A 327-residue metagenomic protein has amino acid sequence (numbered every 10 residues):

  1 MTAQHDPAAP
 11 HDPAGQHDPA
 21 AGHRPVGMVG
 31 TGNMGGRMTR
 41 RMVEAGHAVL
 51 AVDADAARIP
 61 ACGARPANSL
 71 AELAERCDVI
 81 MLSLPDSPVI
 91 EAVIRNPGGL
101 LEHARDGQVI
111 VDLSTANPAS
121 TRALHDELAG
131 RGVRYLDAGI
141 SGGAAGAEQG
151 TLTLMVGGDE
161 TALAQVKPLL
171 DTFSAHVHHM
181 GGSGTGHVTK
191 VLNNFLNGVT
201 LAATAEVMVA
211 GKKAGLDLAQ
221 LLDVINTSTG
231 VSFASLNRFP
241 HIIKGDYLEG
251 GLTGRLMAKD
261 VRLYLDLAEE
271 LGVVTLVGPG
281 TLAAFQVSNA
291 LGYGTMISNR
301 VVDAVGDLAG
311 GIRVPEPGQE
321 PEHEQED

Functional and structural regions predicted by a protein language model:
T2-L82, Q108, L113: NAD(P)+-binding Rossmann beta1-loop-alpha1 motif at the extreme N-terminus of oxidoreductases
T31, T115-F195: Rossmann-fold dinucleotide-binding core
M34, M38, S83, L113 (+3 more regions): Methionine-biased hydrophobic packing positions in alpha-helices, especially within tandem helical repeat solenoids
M38-T39, L124, L169, A210: Hydrophobic residues within alpha-helices that form the first helical element adjacent to the glycine-rich loop
V49, P66, Y135-L136, V177 (+2 more regions): Hydrophobic beta-strand scaffold residues
L70-E75, V79-I80, S87-L152: Rossmann-like NAD(P)(H) cofactor-binding subdomain of soluble oxidoreductases
T185-A309: Helical "substrate-binding/catalytic lid" subdomain of Rossmann-like NAD(P)-dependent dehydrogenases/reductases
